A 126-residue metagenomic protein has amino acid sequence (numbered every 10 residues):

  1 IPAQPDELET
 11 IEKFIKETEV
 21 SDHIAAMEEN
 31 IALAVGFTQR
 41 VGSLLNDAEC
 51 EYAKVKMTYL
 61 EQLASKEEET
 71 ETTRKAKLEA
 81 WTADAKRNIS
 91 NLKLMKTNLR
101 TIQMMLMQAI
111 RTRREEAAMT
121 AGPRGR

Functional and structural regions predicted by a protein language model:
I1-P2: Intrinsically disordered, low-complexity N-terminal tails
P5-F37: Short, charge-rich amphipathic alpha-helices with coiled-coil/heptad character
I24, I31-A34, T38, A85-N98: Extended alpha-helical coiled-coil scaffold domains characteristic of the BAR superfamily
E29-Y59: Short, well-structured hydrophobic secondary-structure segments
C50-N91, A117: Extended, amphipathic alpha-helical coiled-coil scaffold segments used for oligomerization/tethering in eukaryotic
R87-T120: Long amphipathic alpha-helical coiled-coil segments
G125-R126: Domain-scale macromolecular recognition modules
